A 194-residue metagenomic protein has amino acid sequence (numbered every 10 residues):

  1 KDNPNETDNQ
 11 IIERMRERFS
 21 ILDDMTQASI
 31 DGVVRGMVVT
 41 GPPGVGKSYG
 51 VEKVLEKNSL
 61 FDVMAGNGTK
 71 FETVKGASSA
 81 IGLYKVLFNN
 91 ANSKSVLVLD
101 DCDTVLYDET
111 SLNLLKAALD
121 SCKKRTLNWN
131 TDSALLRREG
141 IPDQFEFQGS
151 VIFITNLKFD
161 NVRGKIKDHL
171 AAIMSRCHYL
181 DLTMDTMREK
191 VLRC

Functional and structural regions predicted by a protein language model:
D2-G32: N-terminal pre-Walker A segment at the start of P-loop NTPase domains
D31-V51: Walker A/P-loop nucleotide-binding motif
V45, A77-A80, C102-V105, V151 (+2 more regions): Conserved nucleotide-binding/hydrolysis micro-motifs of P-loop NTPases
K57-S95, D103-D108: AAA+/P-loop NTPase substrate/partner-engagement loops
N67-K70, S93-S95, C122, F147-S150 (+1 more regions): Short glycine-/polar-rich loops that comprise or flank the Walker A/P-loop and associated switch/sensor motifs
Y107-F147, I154-N156: Conserved catalytic/switch belt of AAA+ P-loop NTPases
A117-A118, R176, L180, V191-C194: Conserved AAA+ ATPase "sensor/coupling" helix adjacent to the nucleotide-binding pocket
G164-D185: A short helix-turn-beta junction within AAA+ P-loop NTPase domains corresponding to the substrate/partner-engaging
